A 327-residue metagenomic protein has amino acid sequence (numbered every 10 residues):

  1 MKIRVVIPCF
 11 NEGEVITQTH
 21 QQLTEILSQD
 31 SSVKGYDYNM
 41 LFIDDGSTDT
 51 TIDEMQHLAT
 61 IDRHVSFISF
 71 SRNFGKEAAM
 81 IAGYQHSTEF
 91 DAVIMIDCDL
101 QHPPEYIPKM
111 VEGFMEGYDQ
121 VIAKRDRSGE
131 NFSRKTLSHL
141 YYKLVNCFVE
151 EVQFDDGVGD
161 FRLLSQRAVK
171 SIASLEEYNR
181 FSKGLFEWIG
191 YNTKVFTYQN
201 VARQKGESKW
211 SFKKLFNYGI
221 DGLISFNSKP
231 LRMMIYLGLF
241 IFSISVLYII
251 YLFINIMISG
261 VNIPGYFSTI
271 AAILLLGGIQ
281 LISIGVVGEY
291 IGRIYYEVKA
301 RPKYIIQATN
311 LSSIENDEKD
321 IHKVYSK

Functional and structural regions predicted by a protein language model:
M1-F132, V324-S326: Structured catalytic core of nucleotide-sugar glycosyltransferases
V5, L23, G83, D99 (+7 more regions): Residue-level signature of catalytic and energy-coupling elements of molecular machines, predominantly ATP/GTP-dependent
P8, F70-R72, R162, I235 (+2 more regions): Short conserved micro-motifs on helix faces and helix-strand junctions that flank and scaffold key functional residues
T17, K34, R134, D155-V158 (+3 more regions): Non-catalytic, surface-exposed connector residues within folded enzymatic/regulatory domains
E25, Q29, H57, I61 (+8 more regions): Conserved amphipathic alpha-helical interaction elements at protein-protein interfaces in regulatory, energy-coupling
L58, H86, G113, C147 (+3 more regions): Conserved catalytic core of Hanks-type protein kinase domains
H64-S66, F70-R72, K76-S87, A92 (+2 more regions): Acceptor/aglycone-binding surface of glycosyltransferases and processive sugar-polymer synthases
F181-K327: Hydrophobic helical membrane-anchoring modules
